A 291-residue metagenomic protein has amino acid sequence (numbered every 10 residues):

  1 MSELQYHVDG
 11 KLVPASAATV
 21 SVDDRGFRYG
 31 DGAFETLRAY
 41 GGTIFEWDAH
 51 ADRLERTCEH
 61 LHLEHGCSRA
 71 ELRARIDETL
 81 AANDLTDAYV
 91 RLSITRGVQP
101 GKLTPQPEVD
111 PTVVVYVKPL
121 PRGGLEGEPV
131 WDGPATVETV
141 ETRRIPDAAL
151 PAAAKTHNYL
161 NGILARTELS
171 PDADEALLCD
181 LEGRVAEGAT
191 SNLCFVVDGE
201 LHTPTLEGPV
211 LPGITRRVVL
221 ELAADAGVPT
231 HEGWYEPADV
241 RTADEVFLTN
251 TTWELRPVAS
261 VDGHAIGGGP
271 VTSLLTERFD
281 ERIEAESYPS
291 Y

Functional and structural regions predicted by a protein language model:
M1-G66, T104-Y291: Helix-start/capping segments and mature chain N-termini
R69-L125: Active-site pocket-lining segments that scaffold enzyme catalytic pockets across diverse folds
